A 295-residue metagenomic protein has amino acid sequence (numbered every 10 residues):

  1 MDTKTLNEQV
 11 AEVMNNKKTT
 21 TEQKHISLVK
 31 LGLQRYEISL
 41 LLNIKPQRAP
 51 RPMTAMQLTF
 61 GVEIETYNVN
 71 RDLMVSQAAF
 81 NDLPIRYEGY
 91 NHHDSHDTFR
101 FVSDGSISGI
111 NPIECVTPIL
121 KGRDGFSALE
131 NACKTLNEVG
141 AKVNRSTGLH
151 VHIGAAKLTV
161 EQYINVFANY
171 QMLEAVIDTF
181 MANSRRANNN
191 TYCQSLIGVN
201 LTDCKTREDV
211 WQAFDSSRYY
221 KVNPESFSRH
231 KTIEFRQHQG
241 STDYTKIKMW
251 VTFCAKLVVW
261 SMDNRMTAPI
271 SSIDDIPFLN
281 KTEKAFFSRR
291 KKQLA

Functional and structural regions predicted by a protein language model:
K18-T21, K142-N144: Alpha-helix N-cap/helix-initiation sites
T19-K30: Short, amphipathic alpha-helical "recognition" segments used to contact nucleic acids or chromatin
Y36, L40-V143, A156-A295: C-terminal accessory/tail domains of diverse enzymes
